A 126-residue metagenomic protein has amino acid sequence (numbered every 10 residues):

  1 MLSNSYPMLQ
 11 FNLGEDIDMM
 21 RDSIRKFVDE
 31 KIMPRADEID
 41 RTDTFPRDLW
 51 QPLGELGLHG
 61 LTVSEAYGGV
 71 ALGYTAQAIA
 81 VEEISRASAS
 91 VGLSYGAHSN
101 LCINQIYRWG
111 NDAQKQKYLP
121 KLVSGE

Functional and structural regions predicted by a protein language model:
M1-D16: Intrinsic disorder at enzyme termini
D16, M20-R25: Extended amphipathic alpha-helical segments enriched in small hydrophobics
M19, K31-E126: Glycine-rich flavin
